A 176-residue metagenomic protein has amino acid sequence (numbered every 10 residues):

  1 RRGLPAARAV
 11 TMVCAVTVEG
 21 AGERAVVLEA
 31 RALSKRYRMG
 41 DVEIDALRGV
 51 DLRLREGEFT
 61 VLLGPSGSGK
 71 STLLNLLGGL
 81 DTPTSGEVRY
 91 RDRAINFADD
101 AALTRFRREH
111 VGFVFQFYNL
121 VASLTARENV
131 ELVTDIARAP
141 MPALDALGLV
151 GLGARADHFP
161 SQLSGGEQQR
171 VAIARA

Functional and structural regions predicted by a protein language model:
R1-Y37: ABC-family P-loop ATPase nucleotide-binding domain
R24-A176: ABC family nucleotide-binding domain
